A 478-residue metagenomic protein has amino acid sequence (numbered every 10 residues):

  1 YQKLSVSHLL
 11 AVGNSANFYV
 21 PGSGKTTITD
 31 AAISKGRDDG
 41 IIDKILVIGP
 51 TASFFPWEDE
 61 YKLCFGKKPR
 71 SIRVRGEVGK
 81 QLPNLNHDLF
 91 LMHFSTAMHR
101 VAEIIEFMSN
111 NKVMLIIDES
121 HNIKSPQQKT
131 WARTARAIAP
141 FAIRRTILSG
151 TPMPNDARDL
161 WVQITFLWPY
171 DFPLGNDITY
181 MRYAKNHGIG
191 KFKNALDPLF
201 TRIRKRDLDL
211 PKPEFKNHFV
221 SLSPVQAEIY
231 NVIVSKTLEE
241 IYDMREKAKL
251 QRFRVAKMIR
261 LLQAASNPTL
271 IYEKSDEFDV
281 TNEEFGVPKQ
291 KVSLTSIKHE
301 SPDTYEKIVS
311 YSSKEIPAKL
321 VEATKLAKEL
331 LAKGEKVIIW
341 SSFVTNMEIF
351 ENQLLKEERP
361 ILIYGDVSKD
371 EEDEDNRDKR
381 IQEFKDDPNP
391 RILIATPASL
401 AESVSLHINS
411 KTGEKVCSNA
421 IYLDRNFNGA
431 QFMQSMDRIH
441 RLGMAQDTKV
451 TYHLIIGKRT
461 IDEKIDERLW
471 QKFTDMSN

Functional and structural regions predicted by a protein language model:
Y1-F18: Conserved pre-motif I regulatory segment
A11, G22-G24, I28-I33, R37 (+5 more regions): Conserved Helicase C-terminal RecA-like lobe
I28, I41-L63, D159, S342-T345: Conserved Walker A/P-loop ATP-binding site and its immediately adjacent core in helicase/helicase-like ATPase domains
I42-K44, L63, L85-N86, V113-M114 (+3 more regions): Conserved P-loop NTPase motor "coupling/switch" region that bridges the ATPase
S53-R75, L167-D171: Conserved helix-turn-beta segment of the N-terminal RecA-like "Helicase ATP-binding" lobe in SF1/SF2 helicases
V78-L89, F94-N111: Conserved helix/coil segment N-terminal to the catalytic DExD/H
M98-V101, N155-A157, M347-I349, R391-D424 (+1 more regions): SF2 helicase motor core recognition
F427-N478: A conserved SF2-helicase RecA2
